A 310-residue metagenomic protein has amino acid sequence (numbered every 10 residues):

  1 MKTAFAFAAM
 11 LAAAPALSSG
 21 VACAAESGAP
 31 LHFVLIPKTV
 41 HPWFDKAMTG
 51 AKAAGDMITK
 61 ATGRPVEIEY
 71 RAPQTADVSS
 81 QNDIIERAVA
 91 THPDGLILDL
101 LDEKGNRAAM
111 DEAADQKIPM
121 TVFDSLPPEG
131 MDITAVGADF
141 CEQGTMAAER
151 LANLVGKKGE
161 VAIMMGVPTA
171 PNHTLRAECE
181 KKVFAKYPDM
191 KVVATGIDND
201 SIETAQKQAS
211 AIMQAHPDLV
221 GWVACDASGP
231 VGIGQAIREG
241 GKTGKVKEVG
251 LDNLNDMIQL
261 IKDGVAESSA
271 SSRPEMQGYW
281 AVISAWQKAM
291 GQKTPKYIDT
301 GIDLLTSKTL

Functional and structural regions predicted by a protein language model:
M1-A4: Positively charged n-region of N-terminal signal peptides that target proteins for export
A6-S18: Bacterial N-terminal signal peptides
C23-L310: A residue-level marker of the well-folded mature domains of exported/periplasmic proteins
